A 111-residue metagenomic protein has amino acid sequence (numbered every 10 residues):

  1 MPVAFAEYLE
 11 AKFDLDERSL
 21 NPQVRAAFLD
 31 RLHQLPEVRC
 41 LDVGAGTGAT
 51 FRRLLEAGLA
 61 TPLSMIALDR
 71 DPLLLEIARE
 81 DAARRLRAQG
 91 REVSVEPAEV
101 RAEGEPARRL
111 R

Functional and structural regions predicted by a protein language model:
M1-L35: Class I SAM-dependent methyltransferase Rossmann-like catalytic core, especially the SAM/SAH-binding loop
F28, G44-T47, D69-P72: Short glycine-rich, polar/acidic loop-and-turn segments at beta strand-coil junctions
P36-G46: Conserved class I S-adenosyl-L-methionine
G48-R52: Glycine-rich SAM-binding Motif I of class I
L54-R111: Class I SAM-dependent methyltransferase SAM/SAH-binding core
